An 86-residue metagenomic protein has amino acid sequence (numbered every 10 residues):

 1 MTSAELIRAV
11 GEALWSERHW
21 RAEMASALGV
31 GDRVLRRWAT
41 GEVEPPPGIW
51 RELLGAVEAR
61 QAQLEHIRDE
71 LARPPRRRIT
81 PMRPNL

Functional and structural regions predicted by a protein language model:
M1, E5, R33, P47-R51: Generic alpha-helical secondary structure signal
M1-E17, G55: A short, Lys/Arg-rich alpha-helix, primarily the initiator
A4, A27-V30, G55-E58: Secretory-pathway ectodomains
R18-R36: Short alpha-helical DNA-recognition segment
P47-I67: DNA major-groove recognition helix of helix-turn-helix/homeodomain DNA-binding modules
Q61-L86: Short, charged recognition helix plus adjacent turn of helix-turn-helix-like nucleic-acid-binding domains
